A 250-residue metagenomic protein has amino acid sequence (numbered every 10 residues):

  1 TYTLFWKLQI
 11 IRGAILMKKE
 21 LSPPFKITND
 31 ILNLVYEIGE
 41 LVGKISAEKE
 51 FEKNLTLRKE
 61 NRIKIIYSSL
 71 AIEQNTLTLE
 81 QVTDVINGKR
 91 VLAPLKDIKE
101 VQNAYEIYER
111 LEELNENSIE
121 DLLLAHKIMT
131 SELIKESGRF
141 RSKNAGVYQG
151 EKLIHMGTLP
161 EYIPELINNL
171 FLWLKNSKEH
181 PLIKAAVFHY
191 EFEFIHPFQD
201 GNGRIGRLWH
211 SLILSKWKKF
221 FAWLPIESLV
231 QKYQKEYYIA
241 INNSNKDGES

Functional and structural regions predicted by a protein language model:
T1-S250: FIC/Doc superfamily catalytic core
